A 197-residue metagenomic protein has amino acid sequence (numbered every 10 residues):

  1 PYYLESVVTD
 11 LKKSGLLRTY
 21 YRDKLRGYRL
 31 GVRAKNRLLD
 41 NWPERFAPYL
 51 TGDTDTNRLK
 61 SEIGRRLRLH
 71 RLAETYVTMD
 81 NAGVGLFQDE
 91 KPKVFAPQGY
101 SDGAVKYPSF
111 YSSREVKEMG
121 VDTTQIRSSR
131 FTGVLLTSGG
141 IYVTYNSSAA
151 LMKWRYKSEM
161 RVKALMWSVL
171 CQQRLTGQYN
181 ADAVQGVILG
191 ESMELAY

Functional and structural regions predicted by a protein language model:
V7, L16, E118-V121: Long, contiguous juxta-domain segments that are non-catalytic but functionally important
V8-G15, T75-G83, L165-Q178: Hydrophobic, Leu/Ile/Phe/Ala-enriched alpha-helical segments that form helix-helix packing faces
V8-L11, R18-L50: Accessory beta->alpha helical hairpin/"wing" motif in late/C-terminal subdomains of nucleic-acid enzymes
T19, R29, F87-E90, V187-L189: A structural signal for short, well-ordered beta-strand segments and their strand-loop junctions that often border
D53-A150: Exposed, interaction-prone assembly regions rather than primary DNA-binding/catalytic cores
T124-T132, N146-A196: Catalytic cores of nucleic-acid endonucleases
